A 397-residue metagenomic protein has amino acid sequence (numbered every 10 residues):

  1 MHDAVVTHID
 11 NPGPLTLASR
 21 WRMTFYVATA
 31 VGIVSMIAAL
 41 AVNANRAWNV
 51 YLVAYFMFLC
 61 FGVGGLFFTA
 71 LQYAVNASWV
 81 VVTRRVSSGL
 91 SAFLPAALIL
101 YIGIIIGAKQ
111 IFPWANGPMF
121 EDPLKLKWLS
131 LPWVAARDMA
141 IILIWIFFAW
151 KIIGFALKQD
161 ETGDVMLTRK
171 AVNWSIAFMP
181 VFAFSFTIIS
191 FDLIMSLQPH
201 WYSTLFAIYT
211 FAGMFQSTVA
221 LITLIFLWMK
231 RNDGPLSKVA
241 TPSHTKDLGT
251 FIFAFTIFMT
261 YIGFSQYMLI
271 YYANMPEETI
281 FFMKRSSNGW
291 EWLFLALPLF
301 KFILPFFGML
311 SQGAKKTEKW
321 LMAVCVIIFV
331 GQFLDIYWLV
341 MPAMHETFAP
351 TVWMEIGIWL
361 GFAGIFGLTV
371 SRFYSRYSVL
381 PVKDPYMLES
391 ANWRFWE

Functional and structural regions predicted by a protein language model:
M1-M36, F112-W128, I153-A171, G234-S243 (+1 more regions): Extramembrane terminal tails and long inter-domain/linker segments of multi-pass membrane proteins
A4, W21, P118, F300-L304 (+1 more regions): TerminUS-proximal long segments
A18-V34, W128-L297, D384: Long, contiguous internal "core" modules enriched in hydrophobic/ aromatic residues
Y26-N45, G64-F67, I104-Q110, A149-I153 (+3 more regions): Alpha-helical transmembrane segments of multi-pass membrane proteins
W48, F56-E161, F178: Transmembrane-helix bundle segments that line or gate the permeation/cavity pathway in multi-pass membrane proteins
W48-Y55, T83-R85, Q198-F211, M283 (+1 more regions): Non-cytosolic membrane-interface motifs at loop->transmembrane helix junctions
C60-A70, I99-G103, D138-W150, A212-L227 (+2 more regions): Hydrophobic cores of alpha-helical transmembrane segments in multi-pass inner/ER membrane proteins, independent
S91-G107, A254-G263, A323-V330: Hydrophobic alpha-helical membrane-insertion segments
